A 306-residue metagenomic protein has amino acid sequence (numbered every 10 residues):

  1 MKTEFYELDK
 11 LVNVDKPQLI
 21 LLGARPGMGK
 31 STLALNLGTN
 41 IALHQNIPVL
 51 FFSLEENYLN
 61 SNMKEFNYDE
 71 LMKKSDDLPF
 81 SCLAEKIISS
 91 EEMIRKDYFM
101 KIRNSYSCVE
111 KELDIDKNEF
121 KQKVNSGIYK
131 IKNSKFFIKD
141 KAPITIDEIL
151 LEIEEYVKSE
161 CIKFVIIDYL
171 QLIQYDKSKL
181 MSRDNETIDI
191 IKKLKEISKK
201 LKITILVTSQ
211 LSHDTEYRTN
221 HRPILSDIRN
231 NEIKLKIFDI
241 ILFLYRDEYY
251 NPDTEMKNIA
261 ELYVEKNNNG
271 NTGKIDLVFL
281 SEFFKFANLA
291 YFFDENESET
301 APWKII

Functional and structural regions predicted by a protein language model:
M1-D97, S126, I305-I306: The Walker A/P-loop phosphate-binding site
L21, I138, K163-I166, L242: Structural motif
G23, S53, I166, T208 (+1 more regions): Generic enzyme active-site microenvironment
K30, D168, D239: Non-catalytic, usually N-terminal nucleic-acid engagement modules in DNA/RNA processing proteins
L54-E56, I203, T208-Q210: Conserved H-loop
F66-L78, M93, F99-K121, Y129-I131 (+4 more regions): C-terminal regions of RecA-like/P-loop NTPase motor modules
G127-F137: A short helix-to-beta-strand connector/capping loop
I162-T204: Helical hairpin unit composed of two closely spaced alpha helices linked by a short loop
